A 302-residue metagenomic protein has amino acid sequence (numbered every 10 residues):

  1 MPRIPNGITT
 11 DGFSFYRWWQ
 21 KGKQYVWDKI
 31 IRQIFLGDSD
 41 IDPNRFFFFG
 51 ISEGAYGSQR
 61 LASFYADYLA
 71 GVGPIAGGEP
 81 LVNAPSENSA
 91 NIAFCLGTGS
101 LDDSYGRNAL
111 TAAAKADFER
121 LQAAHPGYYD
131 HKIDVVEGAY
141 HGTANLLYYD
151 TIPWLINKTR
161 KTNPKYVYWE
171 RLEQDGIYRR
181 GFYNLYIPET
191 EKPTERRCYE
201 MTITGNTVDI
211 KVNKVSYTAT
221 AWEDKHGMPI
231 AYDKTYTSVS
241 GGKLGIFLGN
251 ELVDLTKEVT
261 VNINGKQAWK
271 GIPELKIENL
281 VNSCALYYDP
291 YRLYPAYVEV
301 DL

Functional and structural regions predicted by a protein language model:
M1-T10: Conserved alpha/beta-hydrolase
N6, S52-E53: Short, solvent-exposed turn/loop segments enriched in Gly/Ser/Thr/Pro and often Arg
D11-W19, S104-T111, W222-E223, D233-T235: Short, flexible/disordered intra-domain loops and linkers
F13-S52, S63-Y68: Gly/Ser-rich "nucleophile elbow"/oxyanion-hole loop immediately N-terminal to the catalytic nucleophile in hydrolases
E53-G54, A76: N-terminal low-complexity, intrinsically disordered tails enriched in Ser/Pro/Gly and acidic/polar residues
G57-L61: Hydrolases whose catalytic domains are alpha/beta-hydrolase-1, hotdog thioesterase, or metallo-beta-lactamase-like
G71-I156: The feature captures the conserved acid-bearing segment of alpha/beta-hydrolase catalytic domains
R120-L302: Alpha/beta-hydrolase-fold serine-hydrolase catalytic core, especially in secreted/extracellular enzymes
